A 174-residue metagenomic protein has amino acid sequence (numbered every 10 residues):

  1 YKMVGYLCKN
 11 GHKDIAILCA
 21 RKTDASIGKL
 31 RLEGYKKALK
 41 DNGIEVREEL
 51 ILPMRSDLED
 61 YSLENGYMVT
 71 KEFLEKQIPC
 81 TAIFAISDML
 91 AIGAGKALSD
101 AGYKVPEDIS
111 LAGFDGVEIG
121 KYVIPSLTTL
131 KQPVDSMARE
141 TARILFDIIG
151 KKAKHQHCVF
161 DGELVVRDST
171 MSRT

Functional and structural regions predicted by a protein language model:
Y1-T174: Bacterial carbohydrate/catabolite-sensing allosteric modules
